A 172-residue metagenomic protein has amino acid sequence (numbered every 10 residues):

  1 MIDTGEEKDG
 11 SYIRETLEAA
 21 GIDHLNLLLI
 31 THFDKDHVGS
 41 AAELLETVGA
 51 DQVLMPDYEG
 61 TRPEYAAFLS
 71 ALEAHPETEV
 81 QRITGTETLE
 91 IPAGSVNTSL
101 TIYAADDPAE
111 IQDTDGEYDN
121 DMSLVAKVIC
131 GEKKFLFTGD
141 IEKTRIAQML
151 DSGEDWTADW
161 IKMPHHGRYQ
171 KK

Functional and structural regions predicted by a protein language model:
M1-K172: Non-globular, low-confidence helical/coil segments that flank catalytic cores
